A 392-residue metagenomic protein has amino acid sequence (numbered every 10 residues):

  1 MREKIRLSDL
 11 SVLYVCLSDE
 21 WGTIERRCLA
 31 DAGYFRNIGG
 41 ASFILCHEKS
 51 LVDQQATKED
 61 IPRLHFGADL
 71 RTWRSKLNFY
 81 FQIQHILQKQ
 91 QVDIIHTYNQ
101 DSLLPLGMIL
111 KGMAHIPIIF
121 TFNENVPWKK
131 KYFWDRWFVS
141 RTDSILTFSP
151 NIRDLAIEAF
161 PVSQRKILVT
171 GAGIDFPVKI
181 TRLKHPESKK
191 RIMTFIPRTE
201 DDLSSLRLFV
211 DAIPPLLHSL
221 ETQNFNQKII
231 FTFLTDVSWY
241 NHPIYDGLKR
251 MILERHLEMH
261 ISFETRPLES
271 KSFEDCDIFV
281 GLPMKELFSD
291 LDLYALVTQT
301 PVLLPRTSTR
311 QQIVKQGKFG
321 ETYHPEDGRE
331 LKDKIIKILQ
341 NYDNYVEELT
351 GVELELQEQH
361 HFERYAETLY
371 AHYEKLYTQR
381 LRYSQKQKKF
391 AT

Functional and structural regions predicted by a protein language model:
L13-V15, H185-S204, V210-I213: Conserved donor-binding/catalytic core segment of Leloir-type glycosyltransferases
T97-L103: Short His-centered aromatic/hydrophobic patch
I118-T147, P161: A conserved, positively charged/aromatic
T142-K166, I174: A short, active-site helix/loop in glycosyltransferases that binds the activated sugar's phosphate group
L203, D343-R382: A charged, aromatic-enriched C-terminal amphipathic alpha-helix characteristic of glycosyltransferases across folds
T235, Y245-R266: Nucleotide-activated donor-binding/catalytic signature segment of Leloir-type glycosyltransferases, i.e., the conserved
M284-K285: Aromatic "clamp/platform" in nucleotide-sugar-dependent glycosyltransferases that forms part of the donor/acceptor
Q316-G317, E321-G328, K337-D343: Conserved acidic donor-binding segment of nucleotide-sugar-dependent glycosyltransferases
